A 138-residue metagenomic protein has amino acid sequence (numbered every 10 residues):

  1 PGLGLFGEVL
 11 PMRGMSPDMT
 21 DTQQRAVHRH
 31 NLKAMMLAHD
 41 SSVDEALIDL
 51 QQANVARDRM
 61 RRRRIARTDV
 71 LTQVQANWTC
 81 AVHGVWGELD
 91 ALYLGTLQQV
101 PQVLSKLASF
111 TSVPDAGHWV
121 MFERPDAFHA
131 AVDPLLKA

Functional and structural regions predicted by a protein language model:
P1-Q23: Flexible "cap/lid" loop of the alpha/beta hydrolase fold
G2-L5, E88-A91, G117-H118, A127: Short, solvent-exposed loop/turn segments at secondary-structure junctions
F6-V9, L94-T96, F122: Short glycine-/acidic-enriched loop or helix-start segments at secondary-structure transitions that form or flank
E8, T22-C80: Conserved alpha/beta-hydrolase catalytic His-Asp/Glu region
R13-M15, Q99-V103, H129: Glycine-rich, phosphate-binding/catalytic loops in enzymes
Q51, Q75, G84-G87, F110 (+1 more regions): Generic structural signal for small/hydrophobic residues in well-ordered secondary structure, especially within
H83-A116: Conserved loop-alpha-helix segment in the C-terminal half of the alpha/beta-hydrolase fold that carries the catalytic
L107-A138: Catalytic active-site module of serine/aspartate enzymes centered on a nucleophile-bearing elbow/loop
